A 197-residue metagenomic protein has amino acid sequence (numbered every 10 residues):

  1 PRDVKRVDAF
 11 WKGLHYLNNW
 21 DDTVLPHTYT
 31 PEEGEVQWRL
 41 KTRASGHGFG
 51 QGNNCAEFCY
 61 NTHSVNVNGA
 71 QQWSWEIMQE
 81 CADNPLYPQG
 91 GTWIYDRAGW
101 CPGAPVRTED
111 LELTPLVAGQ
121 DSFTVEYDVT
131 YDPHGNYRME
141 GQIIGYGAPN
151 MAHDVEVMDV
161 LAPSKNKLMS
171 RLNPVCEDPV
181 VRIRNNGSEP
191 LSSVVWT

Functional and structural regions predicted by a protein language model:
P1, G46, C55-P149: Beta-strand-rich ligand-recognition modules
R2-N53, G145-H153: Solvent-exposed, flexible loop/coil segments flanking beta-strands in beta-rich domains
N19-V24, Q120, L172-P174: Solvent-exposed, conformationally flexible loop/turn segments
T23-H27, R107-L111, L161-K167, V180: Short structured motifs
W38-T42, D121-V129, C176-I183: Extracellular beta-strand-rich recognition modules
T42-A56, N61, K167, I183-G187: Short amphipathic, basic-aromatic surface patches that mediate peripheral association with negatively charged
Q51-S64, V175-E177, L191-W196: Short coil-to-beta strand junction motifs in C2/discoidin
Y137, Y146-T197: Extracellular/luminal regions of secreted and cell-surface proteins that mediate adhesion/ECM remodeling
